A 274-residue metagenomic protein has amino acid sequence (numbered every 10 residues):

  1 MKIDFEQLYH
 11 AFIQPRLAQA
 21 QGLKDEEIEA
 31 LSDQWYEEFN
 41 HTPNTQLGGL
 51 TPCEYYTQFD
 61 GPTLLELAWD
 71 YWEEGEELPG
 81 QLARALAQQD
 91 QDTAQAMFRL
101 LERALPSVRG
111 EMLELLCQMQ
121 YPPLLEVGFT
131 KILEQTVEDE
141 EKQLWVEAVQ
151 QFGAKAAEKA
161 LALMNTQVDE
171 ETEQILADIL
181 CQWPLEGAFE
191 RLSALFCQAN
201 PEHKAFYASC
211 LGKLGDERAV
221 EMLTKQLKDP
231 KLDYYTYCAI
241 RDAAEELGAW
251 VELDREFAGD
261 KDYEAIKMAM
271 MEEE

Functional and structural regions predicted by a protein language model:
M1-E37: Secondary-structure boundary/capping micro-motif
E29, N40-F59: Charged, gly/pro-enriched flexible loop segments at helix/strand junctions
G61-W69, Q91-L101, Y121-E134, A154-T166 (+3 more regions): Amphipathic alpha-helical scaffolding segments comprising HEAT/armadillo-like alpha-solenoid repeats
A68, G80-A83, F98, G110-L113 (+8 more regions): Hydrophobic core positions within HEAT/HEAT-like alpha-solenoid repeats
A68-G75, L86, L101-L105, I132-V137 (+6 more regions): Alpha-solenoid helical repeat architecture
W72-G80, T93-A94, R103-E111, Q135-L144 (+3 more regions): Generic helix N-cap/helix-start motif at coil->alpha-helix transitions
L86-D90, L116-Y121, V149-A156, L180-P184 (+4 more regions): Alpha-solenoid repeat junctions
T224, K228-E274: Eukaryotic acidic, Ser/Thr-rich intrinsically disordered low-complexity regions
